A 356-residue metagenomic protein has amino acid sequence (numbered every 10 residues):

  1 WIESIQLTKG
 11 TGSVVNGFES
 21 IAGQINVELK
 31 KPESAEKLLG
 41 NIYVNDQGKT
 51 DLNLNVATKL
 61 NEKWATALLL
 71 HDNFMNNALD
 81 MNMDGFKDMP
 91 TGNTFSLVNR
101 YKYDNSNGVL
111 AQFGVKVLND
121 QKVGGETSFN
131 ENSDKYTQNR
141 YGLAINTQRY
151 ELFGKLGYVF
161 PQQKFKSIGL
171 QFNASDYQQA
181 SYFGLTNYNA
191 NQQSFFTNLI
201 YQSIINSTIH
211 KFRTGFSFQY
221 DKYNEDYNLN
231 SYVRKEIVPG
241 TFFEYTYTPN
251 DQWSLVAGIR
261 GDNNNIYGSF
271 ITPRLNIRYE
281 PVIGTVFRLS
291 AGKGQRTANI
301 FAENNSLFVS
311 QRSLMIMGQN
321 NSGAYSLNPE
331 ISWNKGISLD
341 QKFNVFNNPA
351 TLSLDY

Functional and structural regions predicted by a protein language model:
W1-K9, L97: Short acidic/polar hinge/loop motifs at secondary-structure boundaries that mediate gating or recognition
Q6-L7, V15-N41, L52-N55: N-terminal periplasmic accessory domains that precede and gate Gram-negative outer-membrane beta-barrel machines
E36-K37, K63-T66, N76, N107-A111 (+6 more regions): Repeated loop/turn-to-beta-strand initiation elements of outer-membrane beta-barrel proteins
I42-D46, D72-N76, Y103, V117-Q121 (+8 more regions): Transmembrane beta-strands of outer-membrane beta-barrel pores
K63-N82, G92-T94, V98, S167-D176 (+4 more regions): Surface-exposed extracellular loop regions of Gram-negative outer-membrane beta-barrel proteins
M75-S96, K102-I168, A174-Q192: Flexible loop and strand-edge segments within Gram-negative outer membrane beta-barrel domains
N132, N265-Y267, Y279, I283-K335 (+1 more regions): Surface-exposed extracellular loop regions of Gram-negative outer-membrane beta-barrel proteins, predominantly
S167-S181, E280, R288, Y325-Y356: Membrane-embedded beta-barrel scaffold of Gram-negative outer-membrane proteins
